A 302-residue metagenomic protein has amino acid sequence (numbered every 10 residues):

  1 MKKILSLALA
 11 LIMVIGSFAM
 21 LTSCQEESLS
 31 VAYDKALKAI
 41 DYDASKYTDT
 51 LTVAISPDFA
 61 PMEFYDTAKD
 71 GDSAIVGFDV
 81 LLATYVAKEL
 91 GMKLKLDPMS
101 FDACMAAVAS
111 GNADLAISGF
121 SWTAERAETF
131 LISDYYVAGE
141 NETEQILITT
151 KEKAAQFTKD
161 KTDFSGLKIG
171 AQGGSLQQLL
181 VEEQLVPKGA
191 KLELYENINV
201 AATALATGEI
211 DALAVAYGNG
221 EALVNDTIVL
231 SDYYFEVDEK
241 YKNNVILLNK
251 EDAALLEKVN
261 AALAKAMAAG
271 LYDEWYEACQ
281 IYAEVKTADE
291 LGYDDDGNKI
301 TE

Functional and structural regions predicted by a protein language model:
Q25-V31, V80-E89, K151-A155, L167-K168 (+2 more regions): Extended ligand-binding regions for polar small-molecule ligands
E26-A32, D43, G174-E193, Y233-Y234 (+1 more regions): Ligand-binding clefts/hinges and TM-proximal coupling segments of bilobed small-molecule sensing domains
V31-F120: Extracytoplasmic small-molecule ligand-binding "clamshell" domains of the periplasmic binding protein/Venus flytrap
P57, A138-K151, Y217-L263, A283-E302: Periplasmic-binding protein-like
P57-A60, D72-K88, F120, E142-I198 (+3 more regions): Bilobed "Venus flytrap"/periplasmic-binding protein-like clamshell domains and structurally analogous long
F78, K95-A107, Q156, L192-T207 (+1 more regions): Short helix-initiation/N-cap motifs at beta->coil->alpha
T84, K93-D163: Acidic, polar ligand-binding/catalytic clefts
A103, G119-T129, E182-Q184, A204-T207 (+1 more regions): A ligand-binding cleft/hinge motif common to bilobed small-molecule-binding domains
